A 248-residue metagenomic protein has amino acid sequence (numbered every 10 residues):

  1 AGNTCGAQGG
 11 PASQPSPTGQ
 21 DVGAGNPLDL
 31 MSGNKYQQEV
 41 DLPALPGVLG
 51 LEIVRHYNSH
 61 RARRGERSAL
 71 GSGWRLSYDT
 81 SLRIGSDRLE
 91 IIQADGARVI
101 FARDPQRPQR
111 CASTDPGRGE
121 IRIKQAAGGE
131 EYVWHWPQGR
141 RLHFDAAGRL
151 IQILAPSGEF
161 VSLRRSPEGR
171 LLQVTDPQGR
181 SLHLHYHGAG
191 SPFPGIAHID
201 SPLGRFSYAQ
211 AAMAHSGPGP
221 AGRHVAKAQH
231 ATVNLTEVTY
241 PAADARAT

Functional and structural regions predicted by a protein language model:
A1-P116, A228, A243-T248: Short secondary-structure "cap/edge" segments that initiate or terminate local elements
I53, S72, R83, D87-T248: Extended charged/polar low-complexity repeat regions
